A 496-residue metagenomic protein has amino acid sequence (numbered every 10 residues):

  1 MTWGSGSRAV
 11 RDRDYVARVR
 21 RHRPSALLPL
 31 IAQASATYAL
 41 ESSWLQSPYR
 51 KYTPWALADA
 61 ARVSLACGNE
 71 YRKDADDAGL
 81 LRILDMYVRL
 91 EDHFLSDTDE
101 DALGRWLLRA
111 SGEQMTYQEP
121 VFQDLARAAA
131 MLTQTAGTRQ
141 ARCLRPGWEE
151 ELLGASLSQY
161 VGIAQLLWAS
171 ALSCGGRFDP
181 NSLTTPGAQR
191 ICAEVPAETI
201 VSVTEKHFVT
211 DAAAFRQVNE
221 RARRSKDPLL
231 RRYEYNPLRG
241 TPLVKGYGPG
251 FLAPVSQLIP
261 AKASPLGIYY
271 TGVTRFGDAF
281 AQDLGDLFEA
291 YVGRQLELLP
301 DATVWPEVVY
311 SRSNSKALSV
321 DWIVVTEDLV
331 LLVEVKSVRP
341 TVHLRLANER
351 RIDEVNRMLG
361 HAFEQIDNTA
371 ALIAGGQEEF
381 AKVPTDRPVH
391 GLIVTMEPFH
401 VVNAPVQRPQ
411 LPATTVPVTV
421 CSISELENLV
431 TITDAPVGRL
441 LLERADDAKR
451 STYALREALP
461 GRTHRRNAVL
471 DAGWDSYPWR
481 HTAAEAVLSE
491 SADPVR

Functional and structural regions predicted by a protein language model:
M1-Y49: N-terminal alpha-helical "arm" segments
S25-S35, P54-W55, V63, G68-L299 (+1 more regions): Interfaces and regulatory segments of ATP-dependent nucleotide/adenylate/phosphodiester-chemistry enzymes
V292, L318-W322, V333: Extended, hydrophobic alpha-helical segments in both membrane/secreted and soluble proteins
L298-K316, W322-V325: A short acidic/basic microdomain associated with nuclease active sites
T303, D321, D328-L331, P388-L392: Beta-sheet entry/capping signal
V324-L344: Active-site beta-strand-loop-beta-strand hairpin of nuclease catalytic cores that positions key catalytic residues
S337-V394: Catalytic cores of nucleic-acid endonucleases
V394-V401: Short, internal active-site loops enriched in acidic
